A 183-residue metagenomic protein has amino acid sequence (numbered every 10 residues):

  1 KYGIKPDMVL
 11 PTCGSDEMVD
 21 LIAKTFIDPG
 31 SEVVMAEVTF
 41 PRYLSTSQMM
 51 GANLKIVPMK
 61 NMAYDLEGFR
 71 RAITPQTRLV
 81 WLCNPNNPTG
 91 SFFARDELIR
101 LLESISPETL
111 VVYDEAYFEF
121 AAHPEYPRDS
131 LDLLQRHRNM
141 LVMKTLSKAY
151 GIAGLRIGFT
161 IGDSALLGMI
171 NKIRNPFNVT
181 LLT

Functional and structural regions predicted by a protein language model:
K1-E32, M50: Phosphate-binding glycine-rich loop
M8, N53-K55, N139-L141: Conserved beta-strand segments of alpha/beta enzyme cores
S15-D16, F40, N84-P88, F118 (+1 more regions): Short glycine-rich anion-binding loops that position phosphate/pyrophosphate groups of nucleotides and phosphorylated
T25-L82: PLP-dependent aminotransferase-like
Q48, L66-P75, P88-V111, E115-S147: Active-site pre-lysine segment of PLP-dependent enzymes
N139-T183: PLP-dependent aminotransferase class I/II
